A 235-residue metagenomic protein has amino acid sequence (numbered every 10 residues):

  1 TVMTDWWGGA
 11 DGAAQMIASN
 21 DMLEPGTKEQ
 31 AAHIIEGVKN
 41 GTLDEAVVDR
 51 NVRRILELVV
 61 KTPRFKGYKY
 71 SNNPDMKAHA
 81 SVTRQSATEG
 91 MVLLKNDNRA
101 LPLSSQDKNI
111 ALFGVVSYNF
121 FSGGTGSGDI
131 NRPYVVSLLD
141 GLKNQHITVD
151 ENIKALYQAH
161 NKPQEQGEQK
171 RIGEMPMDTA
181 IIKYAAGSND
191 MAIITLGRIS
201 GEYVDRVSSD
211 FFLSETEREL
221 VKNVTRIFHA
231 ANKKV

Functional and structural regions predicted by a protein language model:
T1-A87: Active-site or pore-adjacent capping/gating segments
M3-A10, A31-L43, K77, S81-V235: C-terminal non-catalytic regions of proteins with extracellular/luminal or membrane-system context
